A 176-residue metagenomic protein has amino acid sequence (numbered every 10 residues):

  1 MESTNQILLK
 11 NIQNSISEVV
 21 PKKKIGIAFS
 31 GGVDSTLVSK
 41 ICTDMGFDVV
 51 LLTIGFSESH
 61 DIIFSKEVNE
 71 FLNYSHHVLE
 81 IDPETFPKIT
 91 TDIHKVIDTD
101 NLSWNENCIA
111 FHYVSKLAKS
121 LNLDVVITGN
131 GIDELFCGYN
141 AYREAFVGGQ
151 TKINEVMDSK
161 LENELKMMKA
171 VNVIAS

Functional and structural regions predicted by a protein language model:
M1-S176: ATP-dependent adenylate-handling active sites, centered on carboxylate activation for C-N bond formation
